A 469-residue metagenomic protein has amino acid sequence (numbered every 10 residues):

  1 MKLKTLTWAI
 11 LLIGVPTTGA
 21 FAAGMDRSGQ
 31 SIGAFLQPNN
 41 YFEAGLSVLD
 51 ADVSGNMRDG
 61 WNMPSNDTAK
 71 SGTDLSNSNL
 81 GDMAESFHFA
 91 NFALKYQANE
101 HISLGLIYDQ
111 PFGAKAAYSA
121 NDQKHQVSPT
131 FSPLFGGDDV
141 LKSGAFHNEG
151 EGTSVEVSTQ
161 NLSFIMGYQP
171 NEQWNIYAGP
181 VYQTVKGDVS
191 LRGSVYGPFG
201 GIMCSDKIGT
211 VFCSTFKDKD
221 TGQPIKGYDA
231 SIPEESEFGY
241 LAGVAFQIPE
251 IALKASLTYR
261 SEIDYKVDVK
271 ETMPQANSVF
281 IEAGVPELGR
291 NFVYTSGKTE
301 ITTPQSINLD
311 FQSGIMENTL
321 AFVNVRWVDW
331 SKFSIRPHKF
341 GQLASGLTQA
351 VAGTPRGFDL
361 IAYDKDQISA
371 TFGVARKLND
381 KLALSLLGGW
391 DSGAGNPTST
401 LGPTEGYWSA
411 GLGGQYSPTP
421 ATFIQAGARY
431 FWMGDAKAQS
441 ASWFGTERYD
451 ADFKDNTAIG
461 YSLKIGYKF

Functional and structural regions predicted by a protein language model:
K2-S119: N-terminal, post-signal peptide beta-strand-biased segments of exported outer-membrane/organellar beta-barrel and other
M57, F89, A98-F469: Outer-membrane beta-barrel porins/channels
